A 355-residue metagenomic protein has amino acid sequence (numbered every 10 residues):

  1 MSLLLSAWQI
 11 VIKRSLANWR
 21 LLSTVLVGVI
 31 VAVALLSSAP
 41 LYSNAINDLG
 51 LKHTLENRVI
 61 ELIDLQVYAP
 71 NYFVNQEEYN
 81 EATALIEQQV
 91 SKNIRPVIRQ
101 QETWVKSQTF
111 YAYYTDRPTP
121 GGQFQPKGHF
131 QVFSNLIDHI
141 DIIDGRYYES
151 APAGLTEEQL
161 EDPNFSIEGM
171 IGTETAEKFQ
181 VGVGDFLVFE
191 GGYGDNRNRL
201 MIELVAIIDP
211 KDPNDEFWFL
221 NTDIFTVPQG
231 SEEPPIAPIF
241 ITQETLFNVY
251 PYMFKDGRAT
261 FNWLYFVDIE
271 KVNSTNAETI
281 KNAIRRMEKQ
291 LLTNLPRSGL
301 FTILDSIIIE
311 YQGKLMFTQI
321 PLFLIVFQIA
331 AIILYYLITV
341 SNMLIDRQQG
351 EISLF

Functional and structural regions predicted by a protein language model:
M1-A331: Membrane transport/envelope proteins' first extracytoplasmic loop
I46, Y335-F355: Interfacial "coupling" helices/loops that link adjacent transmembrane helices in transporter permeases
